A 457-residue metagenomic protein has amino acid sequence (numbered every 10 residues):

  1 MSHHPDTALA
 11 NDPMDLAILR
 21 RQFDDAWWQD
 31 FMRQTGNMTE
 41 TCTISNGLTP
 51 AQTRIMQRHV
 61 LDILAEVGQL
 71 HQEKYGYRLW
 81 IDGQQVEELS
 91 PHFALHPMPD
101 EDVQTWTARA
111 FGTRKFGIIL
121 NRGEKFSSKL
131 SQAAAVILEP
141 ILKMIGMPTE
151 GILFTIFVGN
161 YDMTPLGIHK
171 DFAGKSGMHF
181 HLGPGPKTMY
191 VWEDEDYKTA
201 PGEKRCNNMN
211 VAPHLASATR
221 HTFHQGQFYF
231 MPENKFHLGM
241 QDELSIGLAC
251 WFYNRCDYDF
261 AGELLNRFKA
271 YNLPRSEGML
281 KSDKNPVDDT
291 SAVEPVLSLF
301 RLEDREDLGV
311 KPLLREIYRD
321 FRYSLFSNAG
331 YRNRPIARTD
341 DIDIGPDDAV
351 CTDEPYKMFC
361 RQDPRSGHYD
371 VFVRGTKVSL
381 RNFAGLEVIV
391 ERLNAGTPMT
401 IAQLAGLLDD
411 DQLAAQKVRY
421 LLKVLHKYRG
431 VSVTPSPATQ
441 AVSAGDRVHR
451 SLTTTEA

Functional and structural regions predicted by a protein language model:
M1-L89, N394: An N-terminal JmjN-like helical accessory module and its immediate linker preceding a catalytic domain
S2-R33, N210-A218, T222, L238-A457: Fe(II)/2-oxoglutarate
Q29, R33-Q34, P50, Q69-Q225 (+2 more regions): Active-site region of the double-stranded beta-helix
T41-T43, G117, F228: Residue-level preference for the first positions of well-ordered beta-strands
S45-T49, G123, R374, S436: Acidic/polar N-terminal loop/beta-strand segments that form early-domain functional surfaces
P50-Q57, E124-A135, D307, K311 (+1 more regions): Generic detection of long, well-ordered alpha-helical segments
F228-Y229, E233-L238: Histidine-centered metal-chelating micro-motifs
